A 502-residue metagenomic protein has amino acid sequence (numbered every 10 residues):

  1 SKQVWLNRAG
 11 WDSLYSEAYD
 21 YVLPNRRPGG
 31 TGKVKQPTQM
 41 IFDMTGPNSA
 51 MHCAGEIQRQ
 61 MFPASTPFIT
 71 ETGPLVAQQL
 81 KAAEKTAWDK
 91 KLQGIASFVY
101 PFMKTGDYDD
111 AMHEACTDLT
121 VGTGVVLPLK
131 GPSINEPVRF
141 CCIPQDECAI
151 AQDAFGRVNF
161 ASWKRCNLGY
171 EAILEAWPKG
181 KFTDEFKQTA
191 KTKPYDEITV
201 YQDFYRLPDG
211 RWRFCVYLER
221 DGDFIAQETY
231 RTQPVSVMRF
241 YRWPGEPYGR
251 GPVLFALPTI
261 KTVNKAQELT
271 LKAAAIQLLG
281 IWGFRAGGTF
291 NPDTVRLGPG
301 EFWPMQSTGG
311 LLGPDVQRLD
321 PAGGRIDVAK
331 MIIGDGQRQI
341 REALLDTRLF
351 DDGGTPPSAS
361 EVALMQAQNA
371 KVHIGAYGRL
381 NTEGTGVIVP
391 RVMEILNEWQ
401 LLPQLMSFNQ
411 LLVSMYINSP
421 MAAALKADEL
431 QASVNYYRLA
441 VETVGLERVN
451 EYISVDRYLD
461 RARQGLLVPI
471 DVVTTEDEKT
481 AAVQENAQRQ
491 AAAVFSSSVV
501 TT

Functional and structural regions predicted by a protein language model:
S1-K181: Extended, helix-rich architectural segments
S1-R8, D12-R26, T31-K33, G283-T502: C-terminal anchoring/interaction modules
A18-G46, C116-T117, K179-R211, R296-A322: An N-terminal domain-start capping segment
S49-F62, V99, D107-L119, V253-A274 (+2 more regions): Short, Φ-rich (hydrophobic/aromatic) sequence segments
Q79-K90, V99-D107, A111-C116, K164 (+8 more regions): Generic amphipathic alpha-helical segments used as scaffolds and interaction surfaces in large, multi-domain proteins
V99-D107, C116, A190, Q267-T270 (+4 more regions): Hydrophobic, Leu/Ile/Phe/Ala-enriched alpha-helical segments that form helix-helix packing faces
V126-L127, V263, I340: Buried hydrophobic packing residues in well-ordered domains
K130-F302: Structured, contiguous alpha/beta core segments that scaffold functional sites
